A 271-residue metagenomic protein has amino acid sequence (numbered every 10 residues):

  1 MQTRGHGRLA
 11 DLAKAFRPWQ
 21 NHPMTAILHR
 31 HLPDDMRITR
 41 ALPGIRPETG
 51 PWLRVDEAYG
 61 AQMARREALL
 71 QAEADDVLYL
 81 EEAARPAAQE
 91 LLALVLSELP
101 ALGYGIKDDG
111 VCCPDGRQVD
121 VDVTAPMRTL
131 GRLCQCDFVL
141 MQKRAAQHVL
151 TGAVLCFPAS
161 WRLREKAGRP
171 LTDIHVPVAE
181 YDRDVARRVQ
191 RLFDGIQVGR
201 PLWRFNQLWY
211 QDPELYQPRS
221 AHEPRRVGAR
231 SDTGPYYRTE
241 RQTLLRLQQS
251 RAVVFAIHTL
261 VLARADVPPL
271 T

Functional and structural regions predicted by a protein language model:
M1-N21: N-terminal amphipathic/basic-hydrophobic helices that include classical n-h-c signal peptides and signal-anchor
F16-T271: Extended, well-ordered protein cores
